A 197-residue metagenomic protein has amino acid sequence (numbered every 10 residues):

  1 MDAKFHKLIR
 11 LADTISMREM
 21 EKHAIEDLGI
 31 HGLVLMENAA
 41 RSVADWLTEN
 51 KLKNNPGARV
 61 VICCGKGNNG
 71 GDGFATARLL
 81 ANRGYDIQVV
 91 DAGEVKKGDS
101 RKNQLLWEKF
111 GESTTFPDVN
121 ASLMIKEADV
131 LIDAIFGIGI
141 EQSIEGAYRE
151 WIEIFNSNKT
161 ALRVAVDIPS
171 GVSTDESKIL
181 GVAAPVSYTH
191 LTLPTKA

Functional and structural regions predicted by a protein language model:
M1-L52: Positively charged, low-complexity intrinsically disordered leader regions
D2-A12, L52-L191: Glycine-rich phosphate/dinucleotide-binding loop and adjoining beta-alpha-beta core of small-molecule
T195-A197: Single conserved hydrophobic/aromatic residue that forms the stacking wall/gate of nucleotide- or nucleobase-binding
